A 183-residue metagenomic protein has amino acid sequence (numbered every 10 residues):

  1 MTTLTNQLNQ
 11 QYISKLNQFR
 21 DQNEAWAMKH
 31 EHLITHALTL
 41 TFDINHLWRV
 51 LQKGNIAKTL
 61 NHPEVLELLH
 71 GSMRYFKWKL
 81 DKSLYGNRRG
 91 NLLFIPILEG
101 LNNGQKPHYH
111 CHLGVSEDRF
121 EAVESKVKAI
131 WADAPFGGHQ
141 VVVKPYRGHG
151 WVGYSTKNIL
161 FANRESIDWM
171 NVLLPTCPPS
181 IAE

Functional and structural regions predicted by a protein language model:
T2-L38, N45-L69, E117-E183: Catalytic "initiation/cleavage/transfer" segments centered on a nucleophilic residue and adjacent nucleic-acid-engaging
E31-H32, Y85-N91, G104-K106, F136: Short helix-terminating capping/connector loops at secondary-structure junctions
T59-L98: Surface-exposed, low-hydrophobicity interaction/linker segments
L93-E117: Histidine-centered divalent-metal-coordination microenvironment in nucleic-acid enzymes
